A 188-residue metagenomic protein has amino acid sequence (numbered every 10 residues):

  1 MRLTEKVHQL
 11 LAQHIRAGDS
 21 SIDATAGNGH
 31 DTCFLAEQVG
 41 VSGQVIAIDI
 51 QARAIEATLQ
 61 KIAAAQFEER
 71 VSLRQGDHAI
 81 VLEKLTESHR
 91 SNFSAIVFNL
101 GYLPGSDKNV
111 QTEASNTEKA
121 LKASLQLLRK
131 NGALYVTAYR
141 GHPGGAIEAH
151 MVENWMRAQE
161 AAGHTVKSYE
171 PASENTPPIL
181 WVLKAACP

Functional and structural regions predicted by a protein language model:
M1-S20, A24, H30-C33, E37: S-adenosyl-L-methionine
R16, V39-G40, L128-K130: Helix-to-beta-strand junctions that scaffold the AdoMet/dcAdoMet cofactor pocket in Class I SAM-dependent enzymes
D19, G43, G132: Glycine-centered, small-residue-biased loops immediately flanking beta-strands in adenine/cofactor-binding cores
T25, A120, L127-A138: Conserved beta-strand signature within the Rossmann-like core of class I S-adenosyl-L-methionine
Q44-D49: Conserved SAM-binding motif I beta-strand of class I
I55-R90: S-adenosyl-L-methionine
G101-A120: Mobile active-site "lid"/loop adjacent to the S-adenosyl-L-methionine
H142-P188: Class I S-adenosyl-L-methionine
